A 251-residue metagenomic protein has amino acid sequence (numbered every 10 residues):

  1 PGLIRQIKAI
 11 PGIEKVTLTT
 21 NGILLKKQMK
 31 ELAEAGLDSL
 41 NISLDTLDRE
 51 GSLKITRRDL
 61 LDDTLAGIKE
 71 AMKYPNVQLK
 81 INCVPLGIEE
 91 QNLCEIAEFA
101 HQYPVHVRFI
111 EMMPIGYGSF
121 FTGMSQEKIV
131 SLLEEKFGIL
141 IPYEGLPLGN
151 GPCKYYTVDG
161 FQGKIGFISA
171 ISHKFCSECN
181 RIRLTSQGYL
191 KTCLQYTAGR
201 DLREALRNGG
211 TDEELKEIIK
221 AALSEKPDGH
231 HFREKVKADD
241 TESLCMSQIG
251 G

Functional and structural regions predicted by a protein language model:
P1-I110: Radical SAM/AdoMet-radical enzyme domain recognition
H101-Q102, M112-I115, S119-G251: Auxiliary Fe-S-binding modules of radical SAM enzymes
